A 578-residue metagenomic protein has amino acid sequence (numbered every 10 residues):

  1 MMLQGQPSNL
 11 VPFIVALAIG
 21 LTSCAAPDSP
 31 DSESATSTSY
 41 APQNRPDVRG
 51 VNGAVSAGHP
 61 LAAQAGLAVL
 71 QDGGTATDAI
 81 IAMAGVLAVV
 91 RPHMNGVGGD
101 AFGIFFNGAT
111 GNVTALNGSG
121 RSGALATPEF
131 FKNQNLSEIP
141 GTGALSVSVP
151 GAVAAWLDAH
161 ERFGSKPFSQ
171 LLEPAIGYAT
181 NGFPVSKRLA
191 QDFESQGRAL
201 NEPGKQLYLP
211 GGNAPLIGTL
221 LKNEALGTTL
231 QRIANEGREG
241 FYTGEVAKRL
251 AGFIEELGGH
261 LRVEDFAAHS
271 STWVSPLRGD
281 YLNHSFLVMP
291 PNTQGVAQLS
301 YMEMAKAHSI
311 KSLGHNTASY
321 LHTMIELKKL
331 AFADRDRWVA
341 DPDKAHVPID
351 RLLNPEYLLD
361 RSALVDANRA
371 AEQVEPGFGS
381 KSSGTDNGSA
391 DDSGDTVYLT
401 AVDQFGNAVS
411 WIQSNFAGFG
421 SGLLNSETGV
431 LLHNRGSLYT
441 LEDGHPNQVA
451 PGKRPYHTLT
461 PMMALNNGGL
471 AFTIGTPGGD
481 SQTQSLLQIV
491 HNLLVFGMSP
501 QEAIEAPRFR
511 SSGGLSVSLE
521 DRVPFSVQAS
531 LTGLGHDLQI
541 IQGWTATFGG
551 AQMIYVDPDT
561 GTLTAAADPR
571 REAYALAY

Functional and structural regions predicted by a protein language model:
M1-I14: Bacterial N-terminal signal peptides that target proteins for export
L21-S23: C-terminal motif of bacterial Sec signal peptides marking the signal peptidase cleavage site
A25-P27: Bacterial signal peptide processing site
D31-Q64, A68, G74-T243, K248-T293 (+4 more regions): Noncatalytic scaffold domains of N-terminal-nucleophile
V89-T114, H260-R262, N407-F472, F496 (+1 more regions): Active-site rim segments in enzyme catalytic domains, especially the processed small/beta chain of N-terminal
G212, A307-S414, T428: Internal maturation/activation junctions in enzymes
W273, S393-T396, H457-L459: Short, small/polar residue-rich loop motifs at catalytic or cofactor-binding pockets
F405, K453, L486, V495-A546: Extended C-terminal subregions enriched in glycine
